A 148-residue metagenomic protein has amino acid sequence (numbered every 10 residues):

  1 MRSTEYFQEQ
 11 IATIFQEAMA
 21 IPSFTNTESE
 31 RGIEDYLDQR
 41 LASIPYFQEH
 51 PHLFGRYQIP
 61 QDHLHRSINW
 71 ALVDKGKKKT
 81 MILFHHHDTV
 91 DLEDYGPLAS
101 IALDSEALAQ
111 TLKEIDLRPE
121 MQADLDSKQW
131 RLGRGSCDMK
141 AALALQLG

Functional and structural regions predicted by a protein language model:
R2-S136: Acidic/His- and Gly-rich active-site-bordering loop/insert found across diverse amide/peptide-bond hydrolases
W130-G148: Acidic/histidine-rich catalytic neighborhood of metal-dependent amide-processing enzymes
